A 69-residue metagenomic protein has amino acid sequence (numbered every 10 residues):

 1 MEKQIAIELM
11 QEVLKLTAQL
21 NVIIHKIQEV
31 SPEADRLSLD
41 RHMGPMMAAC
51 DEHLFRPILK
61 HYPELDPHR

Functional and structural regions predicted by a protein language model:
M1-S31: N-terminal acidic leader/helix
E12, V30-D66: Short, charge-rich amphipathic interface segments used for partner binding and complex assembly
